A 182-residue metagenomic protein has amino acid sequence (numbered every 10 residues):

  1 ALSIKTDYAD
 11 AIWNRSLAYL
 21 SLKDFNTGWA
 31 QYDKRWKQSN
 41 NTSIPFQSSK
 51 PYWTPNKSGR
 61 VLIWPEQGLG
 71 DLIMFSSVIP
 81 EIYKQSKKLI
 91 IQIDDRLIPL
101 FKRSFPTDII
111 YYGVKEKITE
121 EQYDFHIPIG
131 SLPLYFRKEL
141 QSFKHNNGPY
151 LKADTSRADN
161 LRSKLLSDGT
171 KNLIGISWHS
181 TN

Functional and structural regions predicted by a protein language model:
A1-N182: Alpha-helical solenoid repeat scaffolds of the TPR/TPR-like class and their adjacent stem/linker regions that mediate
